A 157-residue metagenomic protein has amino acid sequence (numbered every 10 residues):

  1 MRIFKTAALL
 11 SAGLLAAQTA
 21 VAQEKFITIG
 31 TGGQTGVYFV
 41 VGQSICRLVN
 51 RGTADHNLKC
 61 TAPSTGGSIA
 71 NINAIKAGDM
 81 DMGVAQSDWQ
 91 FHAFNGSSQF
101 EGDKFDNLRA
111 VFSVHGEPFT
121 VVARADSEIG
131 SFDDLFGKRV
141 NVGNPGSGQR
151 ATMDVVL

Functional and structural regions predicted by a protein language model:
M1-A8: Bacterial N-terminal signal peptides that target proteins for export
L9-L10, A20: Cleavable N-terminal signal peptides
L15-A22: Sec/Tat signal peptide C-region and signal peptidase I cleavage site
E24, D79-D81, D106, G137-K138: Loop/turn elements at helix/coil->beta-strand transitions in domains of secreted/extracellular proteins
E24-F26, N50-T65: A local structural motif
F26-R51, E117-L157: Bilobed "Venus flytrap"/periplasmic-binding protein-like clamshell domains and structurally analogous long
C46-L48, T61-F105, I129: Pocket-flanking alpha-helical
E101-V114, F119: A structural signal for short loop-to-beta-strand junctions that line the ligand-binding cleft of periplasmic/secreted
